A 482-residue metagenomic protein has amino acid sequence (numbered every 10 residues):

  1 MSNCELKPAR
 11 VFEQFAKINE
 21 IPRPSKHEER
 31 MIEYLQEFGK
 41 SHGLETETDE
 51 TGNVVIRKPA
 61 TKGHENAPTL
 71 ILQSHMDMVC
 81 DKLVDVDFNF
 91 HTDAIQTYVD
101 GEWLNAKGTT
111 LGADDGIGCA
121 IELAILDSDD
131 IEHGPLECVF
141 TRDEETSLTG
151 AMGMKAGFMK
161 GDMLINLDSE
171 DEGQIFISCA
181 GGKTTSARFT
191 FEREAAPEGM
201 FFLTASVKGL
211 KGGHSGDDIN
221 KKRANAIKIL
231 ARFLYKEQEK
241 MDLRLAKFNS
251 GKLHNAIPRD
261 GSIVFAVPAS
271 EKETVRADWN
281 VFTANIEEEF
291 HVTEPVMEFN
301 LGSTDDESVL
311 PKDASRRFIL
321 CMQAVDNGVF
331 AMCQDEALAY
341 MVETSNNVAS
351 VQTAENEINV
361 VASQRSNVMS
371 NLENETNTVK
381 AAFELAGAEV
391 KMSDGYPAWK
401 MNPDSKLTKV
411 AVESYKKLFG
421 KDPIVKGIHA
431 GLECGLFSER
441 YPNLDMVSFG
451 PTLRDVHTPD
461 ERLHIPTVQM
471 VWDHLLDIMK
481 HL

Functional and structural regions predicted by a protein language model:
S2-E102: Acidic/His- and Gly-rich active-site-bordering loop/insert found across diverse amide/peptide-bond hydrolases
K7-V11, E343-I358, S363, F419-D477: Zn-dependent metallopeptidase/amidohydrolase metal-coordination segment
P22, E102-N105, E145-T146, M152-R365: Midchain, well-structured core segments that form catalytic/ion-binding scaffolds
H64-T146, A151-D162, F202, S315-F318 (+5 more regions): Active-site metal-coordination/substrate-binding segment of hydrolases, especially metallo-dependent peptidases
E65-N66, A269-D278, M369-E375: Short, conserved charged micro-motifs
K222-K240, A269-K272, R316-D326, M332 (+3 more regions): His/Asp/Glu-rich mid-to-C-terminal helical/loop segments that flank catalytic regions of hydrolases
N225-I227, R232-F248, M401-L444: Active-site-adjacent substrate-binding region of metalloamidase/peptidase-like peptide-processing proteins
M341-A430: Substrate-recognition/cap regions that form aromatic- and gly/pro-loop-enriched pockets for small-molecule ligands
